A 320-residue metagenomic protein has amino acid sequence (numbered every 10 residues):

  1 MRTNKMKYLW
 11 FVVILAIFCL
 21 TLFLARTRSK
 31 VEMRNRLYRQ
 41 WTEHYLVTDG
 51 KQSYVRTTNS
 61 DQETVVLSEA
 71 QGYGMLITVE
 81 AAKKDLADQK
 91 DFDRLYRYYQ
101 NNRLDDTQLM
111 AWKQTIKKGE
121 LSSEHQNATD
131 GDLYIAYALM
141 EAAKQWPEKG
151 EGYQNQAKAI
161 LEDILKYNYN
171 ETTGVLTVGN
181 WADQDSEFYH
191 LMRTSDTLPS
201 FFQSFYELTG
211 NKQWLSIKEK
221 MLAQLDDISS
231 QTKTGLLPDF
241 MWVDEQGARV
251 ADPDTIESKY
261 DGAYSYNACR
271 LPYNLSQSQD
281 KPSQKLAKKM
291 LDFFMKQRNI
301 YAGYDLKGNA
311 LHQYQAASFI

Functional and structural regions predicted by a protein language model:
M1-M6: Short, Lys/Arg-rich N-terminal segment immediately upstream of the first membrane anchor
K7-E69, E80-I116, S122, T172-G174 (+3 more regions): Low-complexity, Ser/Thr/Pro/Gly-enriched N-terminal "stalk/linker" regions
D61-T64, V79, K84, S122-Q126 (+4 more regions): Second-shell loop/turn segments in exported
T64-G74, S122-A143: Aromatic-rich carbohydrate-recognition surfaces in CAZymes
T64-S68, E151-F319: Extended ligand-binding clefts on enzyme/binding-domain cores
M75-K83, Y134-Q145, S200-E207, Y273-Q277: Short glycine/serine- and small hydrophobic-enriched flexible loop segments
R94-Y98, M140, Q156-D163: Active-site-adjacent structural elements in enzyme catalytic domains
N102-D105, Q145, Y167: Residue position in alpha-helical solenoids
